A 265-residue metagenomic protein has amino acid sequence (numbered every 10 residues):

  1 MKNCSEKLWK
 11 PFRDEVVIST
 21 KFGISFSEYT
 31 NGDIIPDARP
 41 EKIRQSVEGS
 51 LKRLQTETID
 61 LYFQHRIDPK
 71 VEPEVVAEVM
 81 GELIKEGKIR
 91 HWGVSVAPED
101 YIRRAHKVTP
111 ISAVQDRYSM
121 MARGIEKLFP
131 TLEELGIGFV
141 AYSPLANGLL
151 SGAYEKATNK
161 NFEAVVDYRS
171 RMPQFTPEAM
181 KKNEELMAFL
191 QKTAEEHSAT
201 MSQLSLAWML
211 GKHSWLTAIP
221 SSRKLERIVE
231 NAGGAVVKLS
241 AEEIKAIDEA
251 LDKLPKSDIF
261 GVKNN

Functional and structural regions predicted by a protein language model:
M1-T20, N159, K256, N264: N-terminal binding-site loop/beta-alpha segment at the start of enzyme catalytic domains that lines or forms
S5, P40-I43, V47, P73-V76 (+1 more regions): Aromatic/hydrophobic pocket-lining residues that form the small-molecule binding cavity in soluble enzyme cores
E6-V17, L51-Q55, I84, A105-T109: Acidic (Asp/Glu)-rich catalytic clusters
S25-G32, L150, R227: A short acidic, helix-capping loop that chelates divalent metal ions and anchors anionic groups
Y29-R44, H65: Active-site mouth loops of central-metabolism enzymes
A38-R53, P98-R103: Short, acidic/polar
L51-K70: Active-site groove signature of glycoside hydrolases
I67-L254, I259: Beta/alpha (TIM)-barrel catalytic core signal, keyed to glycine-rich beta->alpha loops juxtaposed to Asp/Glu that bind
